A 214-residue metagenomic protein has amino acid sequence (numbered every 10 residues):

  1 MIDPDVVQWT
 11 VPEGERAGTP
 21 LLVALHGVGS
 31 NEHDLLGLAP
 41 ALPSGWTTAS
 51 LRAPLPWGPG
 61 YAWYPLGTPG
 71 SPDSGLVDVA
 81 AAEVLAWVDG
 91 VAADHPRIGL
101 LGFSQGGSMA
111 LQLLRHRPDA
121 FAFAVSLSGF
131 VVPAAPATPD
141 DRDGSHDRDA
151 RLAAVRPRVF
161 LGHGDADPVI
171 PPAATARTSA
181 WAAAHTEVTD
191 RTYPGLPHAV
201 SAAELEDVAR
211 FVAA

Functional and structural regions predicted by a protein language model:
M1-R97: Serine-hydrolase catalytic machinery in alpha/beta-hydrolase-like enzymes
V23-G27, R52, S128, H163-G164 (+1 more regions): The conserved beta1-alpha1 loop
G102-G106, A110: Gly/Ala-rich beta-loop-alpha elbow adjacent to hydrolase catalytic centers
D119-V132: A conserved short beta-strand
P133, D165-I170, H198-A199: Acidic catalytic loop of the alpha/beta-hydrolase fold
V155, F160-H163, D167: Short beta-strand/loop motif that positions the catalytic acidic residue of the alpha/beta-hydrolase fold
P172-A214: C-terminal catalytic histidine-bearing segment of alpha/beta-hydrolase fold enzymes
